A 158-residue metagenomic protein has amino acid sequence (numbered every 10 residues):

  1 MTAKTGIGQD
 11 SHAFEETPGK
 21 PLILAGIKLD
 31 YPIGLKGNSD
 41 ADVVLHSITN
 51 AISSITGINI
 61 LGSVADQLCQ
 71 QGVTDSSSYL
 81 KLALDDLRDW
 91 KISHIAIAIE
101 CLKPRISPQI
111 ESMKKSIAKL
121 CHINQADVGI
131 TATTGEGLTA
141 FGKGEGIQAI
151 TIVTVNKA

Functional and structural regions predicted by a protein language model:
H12-K28, C121-D127: Acidic-glycine-rich active-site phosphate/pyrophosphate-binding loop
F14, D89-K91, S107, L120 (+1 more regions): Hydrophobic alpha-helical transmembrane segments
L29-S39, D66-Q71, G137-T139: A short glycine/serine-rich beta->alpha loop
G34-I60: Conserved mixed alpha/beta catalytic, RNA-binding, or beta-rich assembly cores of soluble enzyme, regulatory
A51-I92: Glycine- and Gly-Pro-enriched alpha-helical subdomains that act as flexible, kink-prone "lid/hinge" or packing modules
A96-R105, I110-G142: Short, conserved loop-to-beta-strand elements that form functional interface hotspots
G137, F141-A158: C-terminal edge-of-domain segments
